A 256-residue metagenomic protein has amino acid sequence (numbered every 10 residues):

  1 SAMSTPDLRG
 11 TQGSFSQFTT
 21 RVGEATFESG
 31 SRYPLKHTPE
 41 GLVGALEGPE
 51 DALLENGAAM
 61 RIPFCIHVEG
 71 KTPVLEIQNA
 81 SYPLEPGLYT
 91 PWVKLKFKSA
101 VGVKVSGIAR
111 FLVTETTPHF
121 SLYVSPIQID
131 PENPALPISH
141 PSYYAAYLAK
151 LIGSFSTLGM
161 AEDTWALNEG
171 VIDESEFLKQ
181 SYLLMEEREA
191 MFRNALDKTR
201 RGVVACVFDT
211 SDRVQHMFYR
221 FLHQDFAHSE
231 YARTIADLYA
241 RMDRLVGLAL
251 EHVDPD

Functional and structural regions predicted by a protein language model:
S1-D225: His/Asp/Glu-rich, glycine-adjacent segments that coordinate divalent cations and/or stabilize oxyanion chemistry on
Y231-I235: Extracellular loop and loop/strand-boundary signature of outer-membrane beta-barrel proteins
D237-D256: Metal-dependent active-site segment of extracytoplasmic phospho-/sulfohydrolases and closely related
